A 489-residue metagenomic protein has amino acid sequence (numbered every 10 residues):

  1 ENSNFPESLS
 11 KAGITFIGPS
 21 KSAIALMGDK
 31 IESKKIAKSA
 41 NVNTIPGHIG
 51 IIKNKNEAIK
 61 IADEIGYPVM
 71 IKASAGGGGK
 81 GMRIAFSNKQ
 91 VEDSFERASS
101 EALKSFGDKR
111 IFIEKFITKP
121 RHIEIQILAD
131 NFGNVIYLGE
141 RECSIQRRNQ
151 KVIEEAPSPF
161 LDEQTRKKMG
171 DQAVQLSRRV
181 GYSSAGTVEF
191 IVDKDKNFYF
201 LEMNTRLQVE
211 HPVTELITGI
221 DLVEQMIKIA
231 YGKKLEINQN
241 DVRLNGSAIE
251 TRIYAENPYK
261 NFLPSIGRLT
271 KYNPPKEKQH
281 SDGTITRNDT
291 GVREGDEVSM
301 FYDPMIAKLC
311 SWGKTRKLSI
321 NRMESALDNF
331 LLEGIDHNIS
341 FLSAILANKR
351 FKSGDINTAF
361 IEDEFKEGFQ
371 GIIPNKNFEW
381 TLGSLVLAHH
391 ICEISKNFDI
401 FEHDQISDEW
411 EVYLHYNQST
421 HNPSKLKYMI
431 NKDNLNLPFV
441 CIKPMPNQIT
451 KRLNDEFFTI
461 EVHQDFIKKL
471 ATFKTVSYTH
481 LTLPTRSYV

Functional and structural regions predicted by a protein language model:
E1-V188, V192-Q208: N-terminal beta-alpha lobe that positions the nucleotide/phosphoryl donor in ATP/NTP-coupled carboxylate activation
N2, L26, K55, I335-N338 (+2 more regions): Alpha-helix N-cap/helix-start motif
P68, E101, S105-D108, R179 (+6 more regions): Generic macromolecular interface patches on structured domains
A173, P212-L481, R486-S487: Catalytic cores of soluble metabolic enzymes centered on carboxylation/carboxyl-transfer
